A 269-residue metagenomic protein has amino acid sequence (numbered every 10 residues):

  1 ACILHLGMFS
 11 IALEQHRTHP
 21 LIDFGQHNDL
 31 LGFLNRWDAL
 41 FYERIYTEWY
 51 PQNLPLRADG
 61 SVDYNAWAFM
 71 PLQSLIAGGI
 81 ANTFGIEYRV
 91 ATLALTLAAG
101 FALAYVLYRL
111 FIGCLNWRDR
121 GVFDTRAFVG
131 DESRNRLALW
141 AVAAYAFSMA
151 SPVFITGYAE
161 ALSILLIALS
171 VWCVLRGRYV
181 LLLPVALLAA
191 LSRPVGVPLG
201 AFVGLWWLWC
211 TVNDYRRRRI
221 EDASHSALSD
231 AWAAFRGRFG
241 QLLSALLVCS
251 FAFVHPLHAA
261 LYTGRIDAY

Functional and structural regions predicted by a protein language model:
C2-T18, L34, G200-Y269: Membrane-lumen/periplasm interface segments of specific transmembrane helices in polyprenyl phosphate-linked
F33-P55, D59-G85: Short hydrophobic/aromatic helix or loop-helix immediately within or flanking a transmembrane segment in polytopic
G78-N82, A91-D119, D124: Transmembrane-helix motifs of polytopic, lipid-linked glycan transferases
V106, A144-F147, L162-L181, V203 (+1 more regions): Specific aromatic-rich, kink-prone transmembrane helix
R120-G121, T125-S133, S170-L181, T211-N213: Membrane-interface transmembrane helices that cradle and orient dolichyl/undecaprenyl
L137-S148, A186-A190: Short helix- or helix-capping micro-motifs that position conserved polar/aromatic residues at function-defining sites
A150, P184-L208: Transmembrane helices and adjacent periplasmic/lumenal helix-loop junctions of polyprenol-phosphate-dependent
I155-L162: Short acidic/glycine- and proline-prone juxtamembrane loop motifs at membrane-interface regions of multi-pass membrane
